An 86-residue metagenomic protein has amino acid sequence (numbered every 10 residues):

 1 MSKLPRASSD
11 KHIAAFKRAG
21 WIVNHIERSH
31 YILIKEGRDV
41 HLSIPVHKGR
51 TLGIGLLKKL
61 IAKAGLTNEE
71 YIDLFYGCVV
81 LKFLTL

Functional and structural regions predicted by a protein language model:
M1-E27: N-terminal first-folded block
I13, K17, Y31, D39-H41 (+2 more regions): Generic alpha-helical hydrophobic packing signal
A15, A19, N24, I34 (+3 more regions): Generic signature of intrinsically disordered, low-complexity segments enriched in small/polar residues
V23-K59: A short, structured beta-strand/loop element
T51-L86: C-terminal structural segments of small proteins and small subunits
